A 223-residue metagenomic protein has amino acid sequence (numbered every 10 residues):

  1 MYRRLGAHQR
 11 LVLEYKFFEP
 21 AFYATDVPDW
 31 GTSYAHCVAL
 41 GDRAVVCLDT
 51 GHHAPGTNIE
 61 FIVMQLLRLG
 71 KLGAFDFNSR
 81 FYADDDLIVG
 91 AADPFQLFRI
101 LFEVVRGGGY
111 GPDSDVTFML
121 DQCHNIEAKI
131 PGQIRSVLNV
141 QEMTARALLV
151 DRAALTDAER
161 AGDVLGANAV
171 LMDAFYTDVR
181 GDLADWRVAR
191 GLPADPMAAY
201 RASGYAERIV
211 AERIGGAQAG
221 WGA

Functional and structural regions predicted by a protein language model:
Y2-R10, A24-A223: Histidine-acidic metal/acid-base catalytic patches
E14: Acidic/histidine-rich, metal-coordinating catalytic segments
F17-A24: Surface-exposed cleft-lining segments at the edges of enzyme active sites
